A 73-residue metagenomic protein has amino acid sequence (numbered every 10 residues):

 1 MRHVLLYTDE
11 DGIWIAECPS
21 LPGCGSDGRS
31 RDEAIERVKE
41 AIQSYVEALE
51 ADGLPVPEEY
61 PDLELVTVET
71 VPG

Functional and structural regions predicted by a protein language model:
M1-H3, E36-G73: Short, charged, surface-exposed hinge/linker loops at domain edges that act as mobile lids or interdomain connectors
R2, S20-P22: Short amphipathic alpha-helical segments
Y7-P19: Short aromatic-glycine-(Arg/Gly/Cys) micro-motifs in beta-strand/loop hairpins
P22-D32: A short, exposed loop/beta-hairpin motif centered on an aromatic-Gly-Thr core
